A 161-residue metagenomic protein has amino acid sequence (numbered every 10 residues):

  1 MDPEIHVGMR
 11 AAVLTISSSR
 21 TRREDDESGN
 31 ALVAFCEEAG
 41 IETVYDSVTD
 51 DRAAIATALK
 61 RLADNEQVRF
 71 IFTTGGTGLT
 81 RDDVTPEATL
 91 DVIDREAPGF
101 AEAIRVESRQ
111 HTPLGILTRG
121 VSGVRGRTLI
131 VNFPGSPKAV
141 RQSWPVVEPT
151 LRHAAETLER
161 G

Functional and structural regions predicted by a protein language model:
M1-G161: Non-catalytic beta/alpha edge segments that cap or flank active sites
